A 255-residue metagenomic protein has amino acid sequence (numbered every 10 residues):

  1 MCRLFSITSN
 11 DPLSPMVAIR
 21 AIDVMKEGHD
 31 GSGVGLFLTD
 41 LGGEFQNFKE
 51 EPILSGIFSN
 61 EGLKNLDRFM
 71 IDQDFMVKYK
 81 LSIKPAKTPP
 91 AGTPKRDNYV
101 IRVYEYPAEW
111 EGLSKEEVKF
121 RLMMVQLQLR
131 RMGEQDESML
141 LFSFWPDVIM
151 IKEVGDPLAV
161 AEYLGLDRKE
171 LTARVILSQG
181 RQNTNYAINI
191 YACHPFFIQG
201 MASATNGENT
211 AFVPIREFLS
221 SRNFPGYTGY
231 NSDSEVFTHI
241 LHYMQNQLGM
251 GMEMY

Functional and structural regions predicted by a protein language model:
M1-Y255: Conserved short alpha-helical segments that host acidic/polar catalytic motifs at enzyme active sites
